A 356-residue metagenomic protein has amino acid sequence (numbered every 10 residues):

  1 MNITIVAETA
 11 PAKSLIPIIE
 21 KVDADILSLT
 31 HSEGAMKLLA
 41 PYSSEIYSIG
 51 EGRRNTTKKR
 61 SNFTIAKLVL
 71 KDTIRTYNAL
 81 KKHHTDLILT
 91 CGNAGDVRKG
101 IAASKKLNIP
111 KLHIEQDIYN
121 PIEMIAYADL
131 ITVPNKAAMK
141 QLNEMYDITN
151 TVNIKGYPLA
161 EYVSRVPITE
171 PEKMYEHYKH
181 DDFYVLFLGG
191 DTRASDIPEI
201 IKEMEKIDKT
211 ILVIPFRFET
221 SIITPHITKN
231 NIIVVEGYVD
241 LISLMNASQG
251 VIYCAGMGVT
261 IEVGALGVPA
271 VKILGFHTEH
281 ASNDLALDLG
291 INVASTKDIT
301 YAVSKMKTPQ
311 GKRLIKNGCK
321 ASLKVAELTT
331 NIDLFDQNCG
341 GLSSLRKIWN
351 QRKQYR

Functional and structural regions predicted by a protein language model:
T4-T9, A24-L80, N231-I233, T296: Conserved nucleotide-sugar phosphate-binding/catalytic loop shared by glycosyltransferases and other
I5-P17, T192-S195: A short, glycine/small-residue-rich beta-strand->loop->alpha-helix junction that serves as a flexible
G34-M36, I88-K106: An aromatic- and histidine-rich active-site surface loop
T90, D240-S282: A donor-sugar binding/catalytic signature common to diverse glycosyltransferases and related nucleotide-sugar
K111-H113, P121-K136, M245, L287: A conserved, positively charged/aromatic
D129-F183, F187-D191, P215-S221: A nucleotide-sugar donor-handling region in carbohydrate enzymes
Y178-Q249: Donor-nucleotide binding loops and adjacent catalytic segments primarily of GT-B fold Leloir glycosyltransferases
K307-R356: C-terminal amphipathic helix plus adjacent low-complexity, charged tail appended to glycosyltransferase catalytic
